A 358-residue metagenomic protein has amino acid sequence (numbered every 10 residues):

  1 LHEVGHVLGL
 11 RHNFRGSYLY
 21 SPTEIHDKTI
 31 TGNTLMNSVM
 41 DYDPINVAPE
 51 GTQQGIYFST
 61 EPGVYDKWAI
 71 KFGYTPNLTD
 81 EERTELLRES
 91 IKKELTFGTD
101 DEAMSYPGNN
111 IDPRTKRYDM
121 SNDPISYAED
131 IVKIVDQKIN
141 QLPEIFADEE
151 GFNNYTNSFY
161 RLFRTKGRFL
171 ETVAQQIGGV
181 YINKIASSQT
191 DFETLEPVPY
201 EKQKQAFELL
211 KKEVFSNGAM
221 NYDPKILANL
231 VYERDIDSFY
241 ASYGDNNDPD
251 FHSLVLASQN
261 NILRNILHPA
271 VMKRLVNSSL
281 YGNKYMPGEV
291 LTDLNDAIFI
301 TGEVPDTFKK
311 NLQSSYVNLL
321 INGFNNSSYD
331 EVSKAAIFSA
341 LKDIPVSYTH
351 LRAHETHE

Functional and structural regions predicted by a protein language model:
H2-H12: Active-site recognition of the HExxH zinc-binding catalytic motif
G16-R352, E358: Conserved catalytic/binding loops enriched for acidic/polar residues
